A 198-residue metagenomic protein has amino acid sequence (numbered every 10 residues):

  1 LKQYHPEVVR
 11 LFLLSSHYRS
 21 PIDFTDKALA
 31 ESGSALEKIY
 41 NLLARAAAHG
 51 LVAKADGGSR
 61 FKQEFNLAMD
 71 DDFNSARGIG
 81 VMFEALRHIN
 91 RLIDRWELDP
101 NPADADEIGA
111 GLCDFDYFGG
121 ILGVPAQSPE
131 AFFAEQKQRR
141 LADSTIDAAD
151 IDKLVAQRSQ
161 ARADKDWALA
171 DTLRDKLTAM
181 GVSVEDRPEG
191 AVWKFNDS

Functional and structural regions predicted by a protein language model:
L1-S198: Structural preference for alpha-helix termini/caps and helix-kink/transition segments
